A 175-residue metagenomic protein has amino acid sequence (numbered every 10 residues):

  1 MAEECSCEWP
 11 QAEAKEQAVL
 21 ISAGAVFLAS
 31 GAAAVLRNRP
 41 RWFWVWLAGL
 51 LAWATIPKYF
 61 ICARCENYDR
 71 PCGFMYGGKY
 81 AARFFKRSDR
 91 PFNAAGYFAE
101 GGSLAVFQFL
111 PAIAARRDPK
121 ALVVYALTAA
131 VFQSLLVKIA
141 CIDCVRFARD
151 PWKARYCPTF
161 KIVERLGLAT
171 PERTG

Functional and structural regions predicted by a protein language model:
A2-I21, I56-K58, L135-D143, F147: Aliphatic-rich, non-membrane protein domains
C5-L50, Y97-A129: Long, highly hydrophobic alpha-helical transmembrane signal-anchor segments
R37-E66, A130-K138: Hydrophobic alpha-helical membrane-embedded segments
I56-R90, I139-G175: Membrane-proximal soluble regions of multi-pass membrane proteins
G78-F109: C-terminal halves and exits of single transmembrane alpha-helices
A114-A148, W152-K153: Eukaryotic polytopic
